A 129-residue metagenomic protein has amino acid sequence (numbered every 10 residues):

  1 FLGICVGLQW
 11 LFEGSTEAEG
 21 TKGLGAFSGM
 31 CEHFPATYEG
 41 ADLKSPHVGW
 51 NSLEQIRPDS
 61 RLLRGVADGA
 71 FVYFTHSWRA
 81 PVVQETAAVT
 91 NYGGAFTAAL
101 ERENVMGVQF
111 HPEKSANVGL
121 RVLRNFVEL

Functional and structural regions predicted by a protein language model:
F1-V48: Cysteine-nucleophile active-site neighborhood
G29-L129: Amide-donor transfer/coupling interface in amidating biosynthetic enzymes
